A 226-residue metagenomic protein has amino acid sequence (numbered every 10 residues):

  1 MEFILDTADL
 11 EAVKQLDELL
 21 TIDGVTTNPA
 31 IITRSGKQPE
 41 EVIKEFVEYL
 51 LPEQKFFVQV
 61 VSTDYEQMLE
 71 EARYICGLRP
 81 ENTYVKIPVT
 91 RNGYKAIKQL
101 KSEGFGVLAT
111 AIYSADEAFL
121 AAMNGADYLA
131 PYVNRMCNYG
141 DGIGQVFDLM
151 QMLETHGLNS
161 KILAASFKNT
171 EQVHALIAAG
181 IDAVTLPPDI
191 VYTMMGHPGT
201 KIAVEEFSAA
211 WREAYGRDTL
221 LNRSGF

Functional and structural regions predicted by a protein language model:
E2-K14, L19-I22, T26-Q99, V133: Active-site beta->alpha loop and helix N-cap motifs at the rims of alpha/beta catalytic domains
E11-L19, Q67-E71, I75, A96 (+2 more regions): Catalytic cores of alpha/beta
L20-G24, R79-E81, Q99-L108, M123-A130 (+1 more regions): Glycine-enriched alpha-helix->loop->beta-strand junction motifs that scaffold or abut catalytic
N28, V85, A121, L176 (+1 more regions): Conserved, mostly hydrophobic/aromatic
P29-I32, A111, Y128-Y139, G180-T200: Glycine-rich phosphate-binding active-site loops on the catalytic face of alpha/beta enzymes
R34-E45, D64-E70, I87-S102, S114-A122 (+3 more regions): Active-site-adjacent beta->alpha loops and helix N-cap segments on the catalytic face of soluble alpha/beta enzymes
E40, K44-F56, L78, Y94-G106 (+2 more regions): Alpha-helix-loop-beta-strand connector modules within alpha/beta enzyme cores
L153-F226: C-terminal alpha-helical cap/extension of soluble enzyme domains
